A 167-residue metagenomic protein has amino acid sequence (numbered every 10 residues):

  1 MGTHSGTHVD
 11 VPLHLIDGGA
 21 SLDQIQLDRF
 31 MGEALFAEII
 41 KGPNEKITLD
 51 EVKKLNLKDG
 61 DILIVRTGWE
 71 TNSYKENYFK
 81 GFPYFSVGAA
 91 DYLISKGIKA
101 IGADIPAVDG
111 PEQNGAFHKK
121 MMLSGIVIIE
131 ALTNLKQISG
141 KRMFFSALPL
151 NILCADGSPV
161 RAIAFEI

Functional and structural regions predicted by a protein language model:
M1-I167: Active-/binding-site microenvironments in catalytic and ligand-binding cores
